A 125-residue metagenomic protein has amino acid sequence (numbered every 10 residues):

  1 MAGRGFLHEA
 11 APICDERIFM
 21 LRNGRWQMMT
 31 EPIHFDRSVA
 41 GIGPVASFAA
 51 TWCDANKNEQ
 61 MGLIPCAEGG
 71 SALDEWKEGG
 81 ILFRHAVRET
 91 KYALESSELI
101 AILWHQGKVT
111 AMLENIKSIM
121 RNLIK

Functional and structural regions predicted by a protein language model:
M1-K125: Cell-envelope and extracellular/periplasmic
